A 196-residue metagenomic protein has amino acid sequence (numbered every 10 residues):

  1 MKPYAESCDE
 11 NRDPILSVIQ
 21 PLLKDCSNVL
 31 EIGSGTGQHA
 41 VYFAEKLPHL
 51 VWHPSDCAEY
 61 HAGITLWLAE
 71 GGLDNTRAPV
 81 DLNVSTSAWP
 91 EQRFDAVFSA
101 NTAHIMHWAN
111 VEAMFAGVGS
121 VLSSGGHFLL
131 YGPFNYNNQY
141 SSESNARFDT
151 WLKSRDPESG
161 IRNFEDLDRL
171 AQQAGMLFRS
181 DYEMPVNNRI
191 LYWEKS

Functional and structural regions predicted by a protein language model:
M1-D25: Class I SAM-dependent methyltransferase Rossmann-like catalytic core, especially the SAM/SAH-binding loop
D25-G35: Conserved class I S-adenosyl-L-methionine
L30, V41-S87: Class I SAM-dependent methyltransferase SAM/SAH-binding core
W89-V97: A short acidic, Gly/Pro-enriched loop at the edge of an enzyme's catalytic core that lines a small-molecule cofactor
M106-V118: A short, conserved alpha-helix within the catalytic core of class I
G125-N137: Conserved beta-strand signature within the Rossmann-like core of class I S-adenosyl-L-methionine
S141-E165: Conserved Class I S-adenosyl-L-methionine
M176-S196: Core SAM-dependent methyltransferase catalytic element
